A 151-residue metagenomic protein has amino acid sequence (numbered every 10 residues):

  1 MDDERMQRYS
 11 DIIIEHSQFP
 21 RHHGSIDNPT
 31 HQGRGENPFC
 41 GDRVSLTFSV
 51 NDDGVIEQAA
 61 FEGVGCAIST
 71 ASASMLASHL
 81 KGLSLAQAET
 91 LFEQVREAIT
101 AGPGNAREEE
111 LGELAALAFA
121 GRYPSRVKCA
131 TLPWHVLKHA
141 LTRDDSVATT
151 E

Functional and structural regions predicted by a protein language model:
M1-D27, L83-E151: C-terminal binding/interaction regions
F19, H23-G63: Structured beta-strand/loop patches that form or line metal/cofactor-binding pockets in enzymes
C40, C66, C129: Functionally engaged cysteine thiol sites
D53, A77, D145-V147: Generic secondary-structure boundary signal with a strong preference for alpha-helix termini
G63-S69: Short, thiol/selenol-centered motifs that function as redox-active sites or metal-ligating centers
S72-S84: Alpha-helical support elements that line or immediately flank enzyme active sites and cofactor-binding pockets
